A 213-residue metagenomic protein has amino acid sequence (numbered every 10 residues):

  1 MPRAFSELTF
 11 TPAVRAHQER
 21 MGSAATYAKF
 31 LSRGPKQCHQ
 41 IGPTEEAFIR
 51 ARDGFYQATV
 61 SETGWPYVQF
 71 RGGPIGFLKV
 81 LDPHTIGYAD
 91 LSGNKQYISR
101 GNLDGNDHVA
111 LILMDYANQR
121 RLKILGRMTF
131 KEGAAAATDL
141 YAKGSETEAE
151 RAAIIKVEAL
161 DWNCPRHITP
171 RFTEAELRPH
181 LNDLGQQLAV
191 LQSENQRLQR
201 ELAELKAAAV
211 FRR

Functional and structural regions predicted by a protein language model:
M1-R213: Binding-site signature for planar aromatic cofactors or substrates
